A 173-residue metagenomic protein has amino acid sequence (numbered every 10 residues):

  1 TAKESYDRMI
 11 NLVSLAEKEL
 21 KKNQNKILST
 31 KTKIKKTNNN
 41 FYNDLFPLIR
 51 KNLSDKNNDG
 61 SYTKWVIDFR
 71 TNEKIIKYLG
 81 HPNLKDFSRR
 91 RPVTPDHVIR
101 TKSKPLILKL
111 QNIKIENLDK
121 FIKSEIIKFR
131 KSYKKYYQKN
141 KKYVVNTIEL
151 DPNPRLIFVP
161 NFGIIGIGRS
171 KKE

Functional and structural regions predicted by a protein language model:
K3-E4: Active-site histidine-anchored catalytic micro-motif
D7-E173: Domain-length cofactor-binding catalytic modules of enzymes
